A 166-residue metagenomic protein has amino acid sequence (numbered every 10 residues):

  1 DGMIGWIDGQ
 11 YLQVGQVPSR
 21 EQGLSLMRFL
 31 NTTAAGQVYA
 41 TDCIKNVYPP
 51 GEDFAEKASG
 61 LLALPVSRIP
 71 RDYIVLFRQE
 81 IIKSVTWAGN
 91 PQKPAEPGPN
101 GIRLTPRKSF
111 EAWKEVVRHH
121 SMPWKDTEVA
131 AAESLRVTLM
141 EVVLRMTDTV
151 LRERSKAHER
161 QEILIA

Functional and structural regions predicted by a protein language model:
D1-T138: Non-catalytic regulatory/interaction regions at protein termini and inter-domain linkers
L139, V143-A157, Q161-A166: Heptad-repeat alpha-helical coiled-coil signal-transmission segments
